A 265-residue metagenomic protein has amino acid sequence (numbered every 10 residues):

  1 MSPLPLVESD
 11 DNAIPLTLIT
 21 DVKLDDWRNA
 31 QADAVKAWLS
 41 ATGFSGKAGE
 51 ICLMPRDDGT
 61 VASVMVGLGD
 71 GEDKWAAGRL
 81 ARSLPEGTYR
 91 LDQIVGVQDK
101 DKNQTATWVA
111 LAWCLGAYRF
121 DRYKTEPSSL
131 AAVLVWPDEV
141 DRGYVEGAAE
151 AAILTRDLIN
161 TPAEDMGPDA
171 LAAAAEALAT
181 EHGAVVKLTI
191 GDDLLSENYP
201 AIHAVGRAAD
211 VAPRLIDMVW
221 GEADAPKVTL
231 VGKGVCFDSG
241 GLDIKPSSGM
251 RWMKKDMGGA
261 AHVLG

Functional and structural regions predicted by a protein language model:
M1-V235: N-terminal hydrophobic/helix-forming segments and targeting peptides
A175, K227-V228, D243-G265: Alpha-helical metal-binding/catalytic segments enriched in His/Glu/Asp
